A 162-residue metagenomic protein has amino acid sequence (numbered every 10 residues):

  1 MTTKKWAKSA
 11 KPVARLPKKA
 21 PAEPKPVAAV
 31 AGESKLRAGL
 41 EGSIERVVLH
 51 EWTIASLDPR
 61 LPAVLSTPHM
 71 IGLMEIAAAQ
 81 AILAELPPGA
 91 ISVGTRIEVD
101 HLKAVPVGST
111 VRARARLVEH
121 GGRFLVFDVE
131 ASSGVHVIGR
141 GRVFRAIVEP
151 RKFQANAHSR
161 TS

Functional and structural regions predicted by a protein language model:
M1-A29: Polybasic, lysine-enriched low-complexity intrinsically disordered terminal tails
V30-S66: Catalytic strand-loop segment that frames the active site of acyl-thioester-processing enzymes
E45-L49, D100, R142-F144: Generic structural detector for well-ordered beta-strands
T67-I71: Conserved N-terminal beta-strand and adjoining loop/helix that marks the start of the Nudix/MutT-like hydrolase domain
G72-I76, Q80: Short, residue-level hotspots on alpha-helical faces of the histone-fold and other alpha-helical interaction modules
A79-R112: Hydrophobic beta-strand-centered segment that forms part of the acyl-chain substrate-binding groove
P106-V107, R116-S162: HotDog/MaoC-like acyl-thioester-processing domains
